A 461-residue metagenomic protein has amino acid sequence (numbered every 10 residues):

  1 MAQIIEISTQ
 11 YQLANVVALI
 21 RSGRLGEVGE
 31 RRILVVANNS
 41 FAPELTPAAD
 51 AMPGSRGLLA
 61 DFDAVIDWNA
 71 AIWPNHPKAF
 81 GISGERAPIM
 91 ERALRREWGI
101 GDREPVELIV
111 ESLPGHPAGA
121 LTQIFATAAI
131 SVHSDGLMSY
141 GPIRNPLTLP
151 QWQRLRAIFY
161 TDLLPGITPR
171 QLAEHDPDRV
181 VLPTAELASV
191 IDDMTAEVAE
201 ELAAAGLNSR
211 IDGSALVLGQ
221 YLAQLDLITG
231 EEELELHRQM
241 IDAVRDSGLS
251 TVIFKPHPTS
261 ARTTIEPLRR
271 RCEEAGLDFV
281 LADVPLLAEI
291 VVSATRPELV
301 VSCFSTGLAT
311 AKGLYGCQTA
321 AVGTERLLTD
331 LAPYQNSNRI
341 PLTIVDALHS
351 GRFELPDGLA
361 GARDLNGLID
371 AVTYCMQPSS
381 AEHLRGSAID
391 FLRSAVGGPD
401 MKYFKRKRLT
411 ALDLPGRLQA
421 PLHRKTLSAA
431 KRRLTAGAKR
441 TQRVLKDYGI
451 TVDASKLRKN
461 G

Functional and structural regions predicted by a protein language model:
I5-R154: Active-site and donor-binding regions of nucleotide-sugar-utilizing enzymes
Q10-A14, N39-P43, P114-P117, M138 (+4 more regions): Short acidic, S/G/P-rich loop/turn micro-motifs used as interaction or catalytic elements
P43-P47, Y140-P146, D226, A288-V291 (+2 more regions): Short, charged, surface-exposed secondary-structure boundary motifs
H133-L225: A nucleotide-sugar donor-handling region in carbohydrate enzymes
A199-A261: Conserved catalytic-core segment of nucleotide-activated headgroup transferases in glycan assembly
R245-V284: Catalytic donor nucleotide-activated moiety binding site of glycosyltransferases and closely related
A288-P333: A donor-sugar binding/catalytic signature common to diverse glycosyltransferases and related nucleotide-sugar
L331-R443: Leloir-type glycosyltransferase catalytic cores
